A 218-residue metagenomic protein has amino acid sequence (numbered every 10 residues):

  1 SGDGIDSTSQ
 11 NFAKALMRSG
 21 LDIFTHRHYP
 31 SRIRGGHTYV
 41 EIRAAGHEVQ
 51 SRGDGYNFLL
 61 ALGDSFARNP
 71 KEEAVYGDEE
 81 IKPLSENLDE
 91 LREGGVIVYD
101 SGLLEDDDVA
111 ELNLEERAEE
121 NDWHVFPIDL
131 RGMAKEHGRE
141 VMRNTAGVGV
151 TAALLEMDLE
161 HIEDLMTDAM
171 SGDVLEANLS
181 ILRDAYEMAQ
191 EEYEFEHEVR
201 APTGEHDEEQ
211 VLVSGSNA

Functional and structural regions predicted by a protein language model:
G2-A218: Active-site cofactor/cluster-binding pocket
